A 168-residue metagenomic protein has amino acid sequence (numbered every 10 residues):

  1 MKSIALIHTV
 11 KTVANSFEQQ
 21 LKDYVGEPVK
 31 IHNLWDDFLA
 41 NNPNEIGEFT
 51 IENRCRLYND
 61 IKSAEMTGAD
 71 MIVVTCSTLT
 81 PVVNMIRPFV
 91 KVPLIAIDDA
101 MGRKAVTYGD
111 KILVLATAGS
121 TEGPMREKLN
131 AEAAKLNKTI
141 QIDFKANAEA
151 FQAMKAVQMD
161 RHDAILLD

Functional and structural regions predicted by a protein language model:
M1-D168: Non-catalytic structural scaffold of enzyme domains
